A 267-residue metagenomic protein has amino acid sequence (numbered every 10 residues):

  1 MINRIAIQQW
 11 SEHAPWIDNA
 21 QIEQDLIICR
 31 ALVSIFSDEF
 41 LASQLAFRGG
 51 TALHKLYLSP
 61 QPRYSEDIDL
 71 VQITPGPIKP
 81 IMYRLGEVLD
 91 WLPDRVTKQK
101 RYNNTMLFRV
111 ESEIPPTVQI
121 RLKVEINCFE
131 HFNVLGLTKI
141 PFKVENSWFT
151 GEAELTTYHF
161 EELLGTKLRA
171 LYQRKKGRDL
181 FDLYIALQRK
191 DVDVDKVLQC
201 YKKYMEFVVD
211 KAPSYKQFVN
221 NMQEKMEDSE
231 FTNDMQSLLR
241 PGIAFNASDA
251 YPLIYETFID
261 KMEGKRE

Functional and structural regions predicted by a protein language model:
M1-L45, L56-R63, I68, Q72-E267: Structured mid-to-C-terminal alpha-helical surface segments
F47-A52: Glycine-rich beta-strand-to-loop/alpha-helix junction loops that act as flexible
